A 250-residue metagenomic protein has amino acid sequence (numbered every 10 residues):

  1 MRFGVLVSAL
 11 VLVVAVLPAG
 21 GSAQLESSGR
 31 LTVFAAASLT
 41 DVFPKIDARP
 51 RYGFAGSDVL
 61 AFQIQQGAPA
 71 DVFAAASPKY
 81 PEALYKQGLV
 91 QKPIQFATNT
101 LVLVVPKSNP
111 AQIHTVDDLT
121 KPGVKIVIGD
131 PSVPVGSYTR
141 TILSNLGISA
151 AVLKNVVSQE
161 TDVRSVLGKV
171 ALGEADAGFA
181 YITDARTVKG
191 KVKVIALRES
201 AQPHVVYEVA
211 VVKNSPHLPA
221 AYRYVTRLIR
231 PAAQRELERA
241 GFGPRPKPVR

Functional and structural regions predicted by a protein language model:
M1-V7: Bacterial N-terminal signal peptides that target proteins for export
V7-V16: Bacterial N-terminal signal peptides
V16, G20-D47, R51-G53, D58 (+3 more regions): Exported/periplasmic ABC-transporter solute-binding proteins
